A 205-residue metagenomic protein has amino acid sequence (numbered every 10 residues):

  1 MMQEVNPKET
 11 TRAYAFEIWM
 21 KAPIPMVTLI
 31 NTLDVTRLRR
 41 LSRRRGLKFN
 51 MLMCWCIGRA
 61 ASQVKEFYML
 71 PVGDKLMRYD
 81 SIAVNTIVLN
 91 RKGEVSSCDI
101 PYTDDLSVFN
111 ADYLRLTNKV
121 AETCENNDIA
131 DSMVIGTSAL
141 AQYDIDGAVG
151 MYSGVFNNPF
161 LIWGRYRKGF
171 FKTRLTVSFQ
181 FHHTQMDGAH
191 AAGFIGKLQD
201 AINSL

Functional and structural regions predicted by a protein language model:
M2-E4, A22-I24, E94-S96, L114 (+2 more regions): Conserved GHKL (Bergerat-fold) ATPase module
V5-K8, M20-L52, Y68-V84, P159 (+1 more regions): Gly/Ser/Thr-rich phosphate-binding loops and adjoining beta-strand/alpha-helix segments that form adenosine-phosphate
M26-N31, L38-R44, G93-S107, M186: Acyl-group handling in specialized metabolite and lipid biosynthesis
R39-Q63, L175-F194: Acyl activation and transfer enzymes in specialized metabolism, enriched for ANL adenylate-forming modules
F67-D99, D128-D131: Small-residue-rich loop/turn and linker elements
N90-I145: Helical lid/core segments from catalytic subdomains that handle acyl or acyl-like groups
A121, L198-L205: A common structural junction motif
A148-Q180, T184-M186, A191-G196: Intrinsically disordered, low-complexity linker/assembly segments
